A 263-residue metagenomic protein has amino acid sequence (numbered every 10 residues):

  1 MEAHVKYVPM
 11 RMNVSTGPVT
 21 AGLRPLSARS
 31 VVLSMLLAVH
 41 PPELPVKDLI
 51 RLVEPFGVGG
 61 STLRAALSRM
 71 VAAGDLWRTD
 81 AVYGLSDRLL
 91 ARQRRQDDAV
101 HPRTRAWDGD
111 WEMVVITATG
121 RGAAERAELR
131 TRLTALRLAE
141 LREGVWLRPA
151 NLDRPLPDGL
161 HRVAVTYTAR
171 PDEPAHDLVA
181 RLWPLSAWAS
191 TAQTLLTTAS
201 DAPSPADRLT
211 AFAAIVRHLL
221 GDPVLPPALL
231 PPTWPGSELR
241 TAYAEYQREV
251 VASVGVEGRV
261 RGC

Functional and structural regions predicted by a protein language model:
E2-M35, H101: Short alpha-helical segments that sit at the start of domains
P42-V53: Short acidic, hydrophobic short linear motifs in intrinsically disordered regions
V58-R69: Short amphipathic alpha-helical interaction segments
V71-D80: A short, conserved structural fragment
A81-S86: Minor-groove-contacting beta-hairpin "wing" of winged helix-turn-helix DNA-binding domains
L90-E112: Short, amphipathic alpha-helical interaction segments positioned at domain boundaries
G120-P203: Mid-protein regulatory/catalytic core that forms ligand/cofactor-binding pockets and protein-protein interaction
D172-C263: Charged, low-complexity intrinsically disordered regulatory/assembly segments
